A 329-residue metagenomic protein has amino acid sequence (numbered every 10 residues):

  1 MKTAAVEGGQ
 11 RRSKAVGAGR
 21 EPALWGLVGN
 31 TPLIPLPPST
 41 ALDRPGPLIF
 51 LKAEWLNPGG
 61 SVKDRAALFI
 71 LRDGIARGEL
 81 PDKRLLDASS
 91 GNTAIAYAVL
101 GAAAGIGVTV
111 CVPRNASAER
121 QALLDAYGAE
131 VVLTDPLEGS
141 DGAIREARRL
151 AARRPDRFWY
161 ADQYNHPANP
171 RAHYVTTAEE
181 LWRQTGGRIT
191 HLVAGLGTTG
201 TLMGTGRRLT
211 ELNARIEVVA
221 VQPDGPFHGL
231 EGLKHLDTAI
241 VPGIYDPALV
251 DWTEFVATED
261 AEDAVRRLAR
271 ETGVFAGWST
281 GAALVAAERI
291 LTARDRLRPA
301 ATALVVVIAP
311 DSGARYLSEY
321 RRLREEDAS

Functional and structural regions predicted by a protein language model:
M1-S329: PLP-dependent amino-acid enzyme catalytic core
